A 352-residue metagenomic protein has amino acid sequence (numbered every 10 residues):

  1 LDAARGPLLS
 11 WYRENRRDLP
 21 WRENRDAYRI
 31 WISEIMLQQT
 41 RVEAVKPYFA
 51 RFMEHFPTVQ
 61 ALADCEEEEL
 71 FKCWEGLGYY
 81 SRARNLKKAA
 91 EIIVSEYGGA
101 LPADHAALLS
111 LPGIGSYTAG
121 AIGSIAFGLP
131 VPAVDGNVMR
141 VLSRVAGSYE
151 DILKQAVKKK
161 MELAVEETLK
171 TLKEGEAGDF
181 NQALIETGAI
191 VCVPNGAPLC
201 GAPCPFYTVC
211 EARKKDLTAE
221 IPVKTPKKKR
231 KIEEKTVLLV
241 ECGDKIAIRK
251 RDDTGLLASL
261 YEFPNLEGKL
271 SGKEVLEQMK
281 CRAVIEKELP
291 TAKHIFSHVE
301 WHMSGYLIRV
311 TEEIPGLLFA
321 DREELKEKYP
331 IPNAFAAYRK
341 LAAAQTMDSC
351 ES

Functional and structural regions predicted by a protein language model:
L1-R17, E23, E186-S352: Intrinsically disordered, low-complexity, charged terminal extensions of DNA damage-control enzymes
D2, G6-P7, W11-P198, F206-V209 (+1 more regions): Catalytic cores of DNA base-excision repair glycosylases
